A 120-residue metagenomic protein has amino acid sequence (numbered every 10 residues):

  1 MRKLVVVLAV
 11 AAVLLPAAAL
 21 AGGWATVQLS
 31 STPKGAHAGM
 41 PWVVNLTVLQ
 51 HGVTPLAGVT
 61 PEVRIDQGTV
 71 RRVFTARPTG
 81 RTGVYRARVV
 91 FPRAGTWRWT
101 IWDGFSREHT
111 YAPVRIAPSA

Functional and structural regions predicted by a protein language model:
V7-P16: Bacterial N-terminal signal peptides
L20-A120: N-terminal soluble domains immediately following signal/targeting peptides that reside in extracytoplasmic
